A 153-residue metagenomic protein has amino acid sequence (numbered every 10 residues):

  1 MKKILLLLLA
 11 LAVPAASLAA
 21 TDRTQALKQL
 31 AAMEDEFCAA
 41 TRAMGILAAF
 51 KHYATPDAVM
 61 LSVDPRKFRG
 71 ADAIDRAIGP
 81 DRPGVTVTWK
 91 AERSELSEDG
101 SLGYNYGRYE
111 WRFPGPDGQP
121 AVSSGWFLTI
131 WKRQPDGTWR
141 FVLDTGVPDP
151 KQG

Functional and structural regions predicted by a protein language model:
M1-I4: Positively charged n-region of N-terminal signal peptides that target proteins for export
L6-A15: Bacterial N-terminal signal peptides
P14-P56, Q152-G153: Short, low-complexity N-terminal intrinsically disordered segments enriched in polar/charged residues
T24-K28, G45-E98, Y106, Q119-V122: A solvent-exposed, acidic/Ser-Thr-rich amphipathic alpha-helical stretch
S94-G103, K132-T138: A short, structured loop/turn motif at beta-sheet edges
S101-W111: A short hydrophobic beta-strand element
W111-A121: Short, cysteine-centered beta-strand-loop-beta hairpins and adjacent loop/turn segments enriched in charged/polar
S124-P150: Short beta-strand edge/turn micro-motifs at domain boundaries
